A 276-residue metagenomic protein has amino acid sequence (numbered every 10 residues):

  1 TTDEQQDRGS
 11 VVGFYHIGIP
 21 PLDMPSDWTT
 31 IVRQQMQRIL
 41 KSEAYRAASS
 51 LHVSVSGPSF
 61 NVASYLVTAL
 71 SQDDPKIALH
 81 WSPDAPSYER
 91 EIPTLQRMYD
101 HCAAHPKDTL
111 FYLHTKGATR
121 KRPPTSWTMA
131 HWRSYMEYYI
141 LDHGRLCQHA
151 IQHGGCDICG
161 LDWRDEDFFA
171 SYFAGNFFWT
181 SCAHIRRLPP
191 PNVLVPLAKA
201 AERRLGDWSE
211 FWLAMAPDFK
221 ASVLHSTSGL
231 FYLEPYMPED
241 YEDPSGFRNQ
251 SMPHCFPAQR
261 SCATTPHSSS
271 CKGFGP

Functional and structural regions predicted by a protein language model:
T1-P276: ER/Golgi luminal nucleotide-sugar-dependent glycosyltransferases, focusing on the catalytic module
